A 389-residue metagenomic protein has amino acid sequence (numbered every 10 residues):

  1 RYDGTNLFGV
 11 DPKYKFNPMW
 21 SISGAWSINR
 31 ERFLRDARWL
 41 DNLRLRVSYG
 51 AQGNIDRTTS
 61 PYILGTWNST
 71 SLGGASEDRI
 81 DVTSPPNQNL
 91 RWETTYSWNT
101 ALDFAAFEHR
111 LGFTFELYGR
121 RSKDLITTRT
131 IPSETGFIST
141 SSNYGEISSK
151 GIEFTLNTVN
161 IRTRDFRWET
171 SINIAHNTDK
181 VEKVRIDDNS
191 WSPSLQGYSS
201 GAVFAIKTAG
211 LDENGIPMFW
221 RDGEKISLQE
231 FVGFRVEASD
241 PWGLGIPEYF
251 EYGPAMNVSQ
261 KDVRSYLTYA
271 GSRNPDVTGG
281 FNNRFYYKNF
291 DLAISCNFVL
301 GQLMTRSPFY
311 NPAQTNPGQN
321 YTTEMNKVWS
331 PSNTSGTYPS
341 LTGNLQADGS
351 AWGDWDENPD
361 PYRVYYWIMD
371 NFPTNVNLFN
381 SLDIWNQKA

Functional and structural regions predicted by a protein language model:
R1-A205, F379, D383-A389: Extracellular/periplasmic, surface-exposed regions of secreted and cell-surface proteins
D3, A101, V263-Y266, T278-F281 (+1 more regions): Short, hydrophobic/aromatic alpha-helical segments in well-folded domains
W39, N344-A389: Membrane-interface anchoring segments and C-terminal beta-barrel signals
G53, R121, T178-E182, D212 (+3 more regions): Short loop/turn segments at secondary-structure transitions that flank enzyme active sites
I80-D81, V258-R264, F372-F379: Short glycine/proline-rich turn/loop motifs
S142, V159-G271, M304, P308-T315 (+1 more regions): Conserved small-residue
E169, S272-L300, P373, N377-A389: Conserved C-terminal beta-signal and adjacent last beta-strands/turns of outer-membrane beta-barrel proteins
